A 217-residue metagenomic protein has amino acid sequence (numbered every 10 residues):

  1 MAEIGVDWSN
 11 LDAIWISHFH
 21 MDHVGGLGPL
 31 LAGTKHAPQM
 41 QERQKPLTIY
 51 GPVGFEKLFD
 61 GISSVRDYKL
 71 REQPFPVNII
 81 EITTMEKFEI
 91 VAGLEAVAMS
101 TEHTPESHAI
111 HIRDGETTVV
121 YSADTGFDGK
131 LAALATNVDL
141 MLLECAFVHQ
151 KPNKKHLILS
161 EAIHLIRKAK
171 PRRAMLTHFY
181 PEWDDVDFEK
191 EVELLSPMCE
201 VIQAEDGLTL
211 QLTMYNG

Functional and structural regions predicted by a protein language model:
M1-D7, N78-A133, D206-G217: Core dinuclear metal-dependent hydrolase active-site scaffold
M1-T48, D139: Active-site metal-binding motif and surrounding structural segment of the metallo-beta-lactamase
V6-S9, K45, Q73-F75, A92 (+2 more regions): Structured loop/turn residues at beta-strand edges in well-structured enzyme cores
W15, V119-Y121, M141, Q203: Residue-level marker for buried hydrophobic side chains located in beta-strands that build the well-ordered beta-sheet
M40-P46, F55-I79: Active-site neighborhood of divalent metal-dependent phosphoester bond hydrolases
K45-T48, T117-V119, R172-R173, E200: Short active-site oxyanion
L47-V53, M175-H178: Short internal beta-strands
F127-L210: Cap/insert and terminal regions of metallo-dependent hydrolase folds
